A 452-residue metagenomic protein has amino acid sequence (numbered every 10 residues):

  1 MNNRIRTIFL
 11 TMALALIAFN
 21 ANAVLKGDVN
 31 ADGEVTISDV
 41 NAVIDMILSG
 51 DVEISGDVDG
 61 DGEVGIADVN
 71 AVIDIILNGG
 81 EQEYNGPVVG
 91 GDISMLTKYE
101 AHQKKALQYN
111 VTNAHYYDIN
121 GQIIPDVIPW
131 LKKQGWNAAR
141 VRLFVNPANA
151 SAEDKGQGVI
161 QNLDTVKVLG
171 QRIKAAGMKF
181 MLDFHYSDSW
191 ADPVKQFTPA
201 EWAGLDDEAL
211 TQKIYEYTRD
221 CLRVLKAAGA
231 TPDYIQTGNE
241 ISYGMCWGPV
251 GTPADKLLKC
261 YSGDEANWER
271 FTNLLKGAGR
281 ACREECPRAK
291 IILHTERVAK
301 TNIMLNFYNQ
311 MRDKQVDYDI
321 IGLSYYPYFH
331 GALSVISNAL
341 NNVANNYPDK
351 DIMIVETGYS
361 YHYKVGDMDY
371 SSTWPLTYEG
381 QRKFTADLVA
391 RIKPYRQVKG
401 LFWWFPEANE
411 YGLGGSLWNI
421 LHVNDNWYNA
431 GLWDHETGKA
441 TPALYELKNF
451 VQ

Functional and structural regions predicted by a protein language model:
M1-F9: Bacterial N-terminal signal peptides that target proteins for export
L10-E83: Cellulosome-associated attachment modules in secreted, modular CAZymes
E83-V127: Boundary/entry segment of secreted carbohydrate-active catalytic domains
P87-I93, A139-V141, F180-F184, D233-T237 (+4 more regions): Hydrophobic faces of well-ordered beta-strands that scaffold small-molecule active sites in alpha/beta enzyme cores
S94-L96, F144-N146, H185-S189, T237-S242 (+4 more regions): Active-site beta-loop-alpha junctions enriched in small/polar residues
V127-I128, E269, R280, E284-L293 (+2 more regions): Glycoside hydrolase catalytic-domain groove-lining segments
P129-E296: Substrate-binding cleft and catalytic face of glycoside hydrolase catalytic domains, especially the flexible beta-alpha
A254-D255, N342, N346-D349, H362-D387 (+2 more regions): Aromatic-rich peripheral "rim/lid" segments of glycoside hydrolase catalytic domains that contact and position glycan
